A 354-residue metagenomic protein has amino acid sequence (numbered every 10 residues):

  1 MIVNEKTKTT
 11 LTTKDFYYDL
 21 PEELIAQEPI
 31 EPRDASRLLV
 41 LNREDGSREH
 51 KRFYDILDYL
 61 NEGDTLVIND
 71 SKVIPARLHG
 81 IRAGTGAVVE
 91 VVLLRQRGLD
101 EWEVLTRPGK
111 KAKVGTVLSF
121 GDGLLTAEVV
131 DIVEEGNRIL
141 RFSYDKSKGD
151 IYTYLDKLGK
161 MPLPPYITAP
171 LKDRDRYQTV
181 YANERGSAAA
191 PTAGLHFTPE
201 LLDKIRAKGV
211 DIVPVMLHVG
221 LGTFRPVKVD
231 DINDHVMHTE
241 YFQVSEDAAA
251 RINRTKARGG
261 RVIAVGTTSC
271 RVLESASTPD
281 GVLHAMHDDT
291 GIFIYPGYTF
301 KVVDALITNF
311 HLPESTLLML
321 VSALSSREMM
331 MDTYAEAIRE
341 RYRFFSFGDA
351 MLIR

Functional and structural regions predicted by a protein language model:
I2-R354: Surface-exposed, charge/polar-rich loops and edge strands
